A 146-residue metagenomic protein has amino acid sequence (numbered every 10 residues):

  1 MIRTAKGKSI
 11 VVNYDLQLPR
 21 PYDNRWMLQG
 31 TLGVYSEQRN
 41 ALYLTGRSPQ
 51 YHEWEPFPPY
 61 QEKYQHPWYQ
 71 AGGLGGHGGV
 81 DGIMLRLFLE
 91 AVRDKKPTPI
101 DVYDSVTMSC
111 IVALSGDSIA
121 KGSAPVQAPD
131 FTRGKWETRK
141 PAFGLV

Functional and structural regions predicted by a protein language model:
M1-P21, M27: Rossmann-like dinucleotide-binding domain that binds NAD(P)(H)
M1-T4, L32-I100, E137-V146: C-terminal glycine/acidic-rich active-site capping loop/insertion
S9-V11, V34, P97, P125: Short, mixed charged/polar active-site loops that provide acid/base catalysis or chelate metal/phosphate cofactors
N13, Q38-R39, D101, A128-P129: Short linear motifs in exposed loops
L16-P19, G33-V34, R133: Short, solvent-exposed loop/turn segments at secondary-structure junctions
G76, V80-M84, I111-G122: Stable alpha-helical structural segments in soluble proteins, enriched in small hydrophobic residues
D117-G134, G144-V146: C-terminal capping/lid region of NAD(P)-dependent oxidoreductase domains
